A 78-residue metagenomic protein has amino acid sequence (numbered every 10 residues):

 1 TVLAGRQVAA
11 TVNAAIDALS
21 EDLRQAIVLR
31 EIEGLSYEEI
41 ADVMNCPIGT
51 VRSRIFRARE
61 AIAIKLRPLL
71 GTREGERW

Functional and structural regions predicted by a protein language model:
T1-A14: Acidic, proline/glycine-rich intrinsically disordered inter-domain spacer in sigma factors
V2, S36, T72: Glycine-rich ATP/GTP-binding catalytic cores of kinases/NTPases
L3, R54, L66-L69: Intrinsically disordered and other compositionally biased segments
T11, R54-R57, A61: Residues within the DNA-recognition helix of helix-turn-helix
N13-Q25, L29-T50, I64: Helix-turn-helix DNA-binding module
R24, R59-W78: Short, Lys/Arg-enriched C-terminal cap helix and immediately downstream tail that follows
T50-S53, E76: Intrinsic disorder/low-complexity segments
